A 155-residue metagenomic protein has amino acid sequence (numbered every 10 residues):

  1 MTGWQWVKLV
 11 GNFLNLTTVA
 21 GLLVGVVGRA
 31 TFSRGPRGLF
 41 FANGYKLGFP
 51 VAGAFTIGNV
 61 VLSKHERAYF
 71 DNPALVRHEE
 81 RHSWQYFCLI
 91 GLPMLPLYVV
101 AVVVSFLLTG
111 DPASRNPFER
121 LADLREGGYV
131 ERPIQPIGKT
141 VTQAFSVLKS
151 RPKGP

Functional and structural regions predicted by a protein language model:
T2-R37, A42-G44, F49-V51, T56 (+1 more regions): Metalloprotease/metallohydrolase-associated module, dominated by Zn2+-dependent proteases
F49-A54, V61-R77: Short pre-active-site segment immediately N-terminal to the catalytic Zn-binding motif
N59, H82, A122: Divalent metal-coordination and catalytic microenvironments
H65, S83-W84, C88, R125: Generic hydrophobic alpha-helical membrane-span motif
D71, F87-C88, L92: Membrane-helix interface segments
A74-Y86: Active-site recognition of the HExxH zinc-binding catalytic motif
